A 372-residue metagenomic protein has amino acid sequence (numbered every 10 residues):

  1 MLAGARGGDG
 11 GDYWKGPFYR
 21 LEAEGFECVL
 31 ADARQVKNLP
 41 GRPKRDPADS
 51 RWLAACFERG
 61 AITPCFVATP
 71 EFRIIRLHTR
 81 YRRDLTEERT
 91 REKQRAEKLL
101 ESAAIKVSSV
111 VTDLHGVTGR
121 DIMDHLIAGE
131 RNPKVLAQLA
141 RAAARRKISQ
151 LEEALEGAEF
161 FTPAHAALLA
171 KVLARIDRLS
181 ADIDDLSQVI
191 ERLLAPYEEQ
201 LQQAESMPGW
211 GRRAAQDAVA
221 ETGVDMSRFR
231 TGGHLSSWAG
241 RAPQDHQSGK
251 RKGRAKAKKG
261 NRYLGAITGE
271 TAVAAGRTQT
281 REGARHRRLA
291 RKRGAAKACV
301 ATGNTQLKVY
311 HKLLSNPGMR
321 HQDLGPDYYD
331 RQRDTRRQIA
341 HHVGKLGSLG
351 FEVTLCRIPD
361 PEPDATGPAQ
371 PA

Functional and structural regions predicted by a protein language model:
M1-A372: A detector of single, family-specific signature residues that are central to catalytic or substrate-handling motifs
